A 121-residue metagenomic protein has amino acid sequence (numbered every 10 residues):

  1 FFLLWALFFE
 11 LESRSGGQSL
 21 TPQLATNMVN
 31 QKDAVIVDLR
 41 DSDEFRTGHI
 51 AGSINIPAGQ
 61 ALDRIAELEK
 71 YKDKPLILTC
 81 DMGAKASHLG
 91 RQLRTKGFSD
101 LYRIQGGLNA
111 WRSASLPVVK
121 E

Functional and structural regions predicted by a protein language model:
F1-A34, S42-P75, D81-E121: Rhodanese-like catalytic fold shared by cysteine-dependent sulfurtransferases and DSP/PTP-type phosphatases
V37: Conserved beta/loop motifs at nucleotide-recognition and modification sites
